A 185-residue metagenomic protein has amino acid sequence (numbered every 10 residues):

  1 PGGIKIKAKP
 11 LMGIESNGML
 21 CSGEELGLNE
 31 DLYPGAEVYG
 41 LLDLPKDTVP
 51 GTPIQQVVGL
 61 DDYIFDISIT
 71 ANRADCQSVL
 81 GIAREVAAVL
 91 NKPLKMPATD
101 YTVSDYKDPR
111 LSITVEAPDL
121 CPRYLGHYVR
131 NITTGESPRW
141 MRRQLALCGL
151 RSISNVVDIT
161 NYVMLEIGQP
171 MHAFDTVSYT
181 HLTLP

Functional and structural regions predicted by a protein language model:
P1-L182: Phosphate-rich ligand and nucleic-acid binding surfaces
